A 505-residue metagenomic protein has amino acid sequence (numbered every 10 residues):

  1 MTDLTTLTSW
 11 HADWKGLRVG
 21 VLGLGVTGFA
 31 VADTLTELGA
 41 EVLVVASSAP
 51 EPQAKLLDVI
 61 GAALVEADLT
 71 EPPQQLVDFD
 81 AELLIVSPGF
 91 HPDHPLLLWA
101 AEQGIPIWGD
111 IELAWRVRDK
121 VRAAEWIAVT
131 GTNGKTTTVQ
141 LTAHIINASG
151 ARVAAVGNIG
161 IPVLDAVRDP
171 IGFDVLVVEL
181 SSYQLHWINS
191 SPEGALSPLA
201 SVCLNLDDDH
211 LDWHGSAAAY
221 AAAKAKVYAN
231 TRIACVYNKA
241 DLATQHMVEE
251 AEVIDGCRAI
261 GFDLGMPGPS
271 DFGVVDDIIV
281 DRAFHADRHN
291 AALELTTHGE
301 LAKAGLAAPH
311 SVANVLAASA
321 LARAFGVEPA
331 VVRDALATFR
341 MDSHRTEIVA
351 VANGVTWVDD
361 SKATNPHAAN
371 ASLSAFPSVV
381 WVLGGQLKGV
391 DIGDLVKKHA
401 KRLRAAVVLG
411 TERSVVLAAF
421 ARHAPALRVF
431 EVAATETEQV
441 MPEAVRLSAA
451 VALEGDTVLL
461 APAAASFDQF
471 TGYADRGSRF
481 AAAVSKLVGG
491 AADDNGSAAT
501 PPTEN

Functional and structural regions predicted by a protein language model:
M1-R116, A307, L487-G490, T500 (+1 more regions): N-terminal leader/targeting and accessory segments in enzymes
D3-L4, T8-R18, A30-L38, H298-L403 (+1 more regions): Nucleotide phosphate-binding/pyrophosphate-handling subdomain across enzymes that bind or process nucleotide phosphates
L35, L84, V129, N158 (+12 more regions): Residue-level signal for inorganic ion chemistry
T36, P73-F79, P88-K239, T244-D255 (+2 more regions): Phosphate-binding loop of NTP-binding sites
A40-S48, V236-K239, V382-L383, R402-E412: Short internal beta-strands
A46, V65-D68, W108-L113, V156-G157 (+5 more regions): Beta-strand->loop->alpha-helix junctions that form or flank phosphate-binding loops in nucleotide-handling enzymes
A54-L56, I60-G61, L395-D456, G496-N505: C-terminal helical cap/extension that packs against the catalytic core of soluble nucleotide-cofactor enzymes
T70-D80, V167-D169, V396-K397, V445-A450: Short amphipathic alpha-helix with an adjacent loop that forms part of the alpha/beta core around
